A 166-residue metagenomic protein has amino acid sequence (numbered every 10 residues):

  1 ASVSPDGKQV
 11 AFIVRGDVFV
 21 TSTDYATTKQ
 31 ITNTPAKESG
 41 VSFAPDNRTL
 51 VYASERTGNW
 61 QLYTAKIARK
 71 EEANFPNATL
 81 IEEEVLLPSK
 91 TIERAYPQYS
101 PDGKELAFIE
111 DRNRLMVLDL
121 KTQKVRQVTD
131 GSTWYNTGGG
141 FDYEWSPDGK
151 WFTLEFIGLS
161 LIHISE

Functional and structural regions predicted by a protein language model:
A1-Q9, T34-E55, W60, E83-I109 (+3 more regions): Conserved beta-propeller blade repeats
I13-R15, T23, E55, I67 (+2 more regions): Short loop/turn segments immediately following the C-termini of beta-strands
T23-A26, I67-A68, L120-Q123: Short loop/turn segments that connect beta-strands within beta-propeller blades
K29-T32, N74-L86, R126-D130: Beta-propeller fold detector
T64-K66, S165: Beta-propeller blade signature
K66-F75: Short loop/turn segments immediately following beta-strands, especially the blade-tip and inter-blade linker loops
S160-E166: Residue-level detector of conserved catalytic or cofactor/ligand-binding positions in enzyme active sites
